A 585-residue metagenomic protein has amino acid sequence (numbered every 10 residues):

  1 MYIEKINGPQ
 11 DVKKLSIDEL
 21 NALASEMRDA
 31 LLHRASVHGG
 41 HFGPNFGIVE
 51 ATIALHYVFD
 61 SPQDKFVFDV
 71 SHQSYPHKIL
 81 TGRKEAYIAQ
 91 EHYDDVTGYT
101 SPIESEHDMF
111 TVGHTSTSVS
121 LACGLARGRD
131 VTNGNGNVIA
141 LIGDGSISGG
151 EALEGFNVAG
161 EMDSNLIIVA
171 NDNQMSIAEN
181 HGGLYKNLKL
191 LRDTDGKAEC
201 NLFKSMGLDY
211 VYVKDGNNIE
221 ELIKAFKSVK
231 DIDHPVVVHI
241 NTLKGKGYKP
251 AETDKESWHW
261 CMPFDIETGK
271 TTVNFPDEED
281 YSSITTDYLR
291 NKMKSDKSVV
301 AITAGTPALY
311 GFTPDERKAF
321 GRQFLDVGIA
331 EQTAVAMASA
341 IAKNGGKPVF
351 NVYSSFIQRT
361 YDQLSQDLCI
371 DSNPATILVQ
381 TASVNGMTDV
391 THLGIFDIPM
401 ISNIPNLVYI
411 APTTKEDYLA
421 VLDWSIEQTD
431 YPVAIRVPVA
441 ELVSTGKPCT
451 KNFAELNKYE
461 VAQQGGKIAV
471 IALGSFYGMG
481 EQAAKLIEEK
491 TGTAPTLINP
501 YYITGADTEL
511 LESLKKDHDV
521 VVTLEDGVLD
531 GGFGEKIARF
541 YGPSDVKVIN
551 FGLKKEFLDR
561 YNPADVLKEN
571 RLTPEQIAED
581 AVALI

Functional and structural regions predicted by a protein language model:
M1-I79, K204, D215-I219: N-terminal amphipathic, basic-rich helices that act as targeting or association modules
D29-S36, T97-T111, N133-I139, T313-V327 (+4 more regions): Glycine/charged-rich beta-loop-alpha catalytic/anionic-binding loops adjacent to active sites
H41-M162, V299, A304, T313-P314: Cofactor-binding active-site loop characterized by glycine-rich and histidine/acidic residues
V70-Y75, I142-G149, A170-S176, G216-N217 (+10 more regions): Acidic, glycine-rich active-site loops and adjacent beta-strand->loop/helix elements that engage anionic groups
A86-V96, E161-M175, C369-T381: A glycine-rich helix N-cap at a beta->alpha junction
D108-D265, K270-E278, S282-D287, L407-H518: Glycine-rich ThDP/TPP pyrophosphate-binding loop and its adjacent helix/strand module within ThDP-dependent enzymes
Y248-Q358, Q363-N373, A472-G474: Non-catalytic terminal/interface segments that mediate subunit docking, oligomerization, and allosteric communication
G269-F275, G386-T388, V408, V528 (+1 more regions): Peripheral docking tails and interdomain loops at the edges of cofactor- or intermediate-handling domains
